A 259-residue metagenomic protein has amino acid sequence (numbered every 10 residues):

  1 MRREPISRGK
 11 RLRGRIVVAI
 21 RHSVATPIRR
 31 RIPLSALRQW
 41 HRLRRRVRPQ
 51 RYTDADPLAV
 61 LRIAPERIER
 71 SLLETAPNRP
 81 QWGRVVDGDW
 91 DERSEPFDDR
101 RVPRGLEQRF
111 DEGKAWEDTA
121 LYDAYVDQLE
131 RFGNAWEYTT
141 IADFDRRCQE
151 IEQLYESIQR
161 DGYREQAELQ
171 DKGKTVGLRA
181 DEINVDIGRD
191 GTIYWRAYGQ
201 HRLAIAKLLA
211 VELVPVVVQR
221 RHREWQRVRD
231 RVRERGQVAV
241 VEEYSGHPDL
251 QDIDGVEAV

Functional and structural regions predicted by a protein language model:
M1-L61: Membrane-proximal basic amphipathic "stem/tether" segments
A19, S23, P27, E168-D171 (+2 more regions): Surface-exposed, interaction-prone regions with an acidic/low-complexity signature
I28-L37, S71-E95, L129-A142, A180-E182 (+1 more regions): Short, charge-rich amphipathic segments
R30, R38-Q39, R44-A55, D87-D98 (+2 more regions): A short, basic-hydrophobic beta/loop patch
S35-Q108: N-terminal leader/capping segments at the start of a protein or of a new domain
L43-R44, A124-W195: Short alpha-helix boundary/capping and kink motifs at helix termini
V86-R146: Extended, charge-rich helix/loop segments that form flexible, surface "patches" used to engage negatively charged
H222-V259: Amphipathic, charge-rich alpha-helical segments that serve as recognition/docking helices
